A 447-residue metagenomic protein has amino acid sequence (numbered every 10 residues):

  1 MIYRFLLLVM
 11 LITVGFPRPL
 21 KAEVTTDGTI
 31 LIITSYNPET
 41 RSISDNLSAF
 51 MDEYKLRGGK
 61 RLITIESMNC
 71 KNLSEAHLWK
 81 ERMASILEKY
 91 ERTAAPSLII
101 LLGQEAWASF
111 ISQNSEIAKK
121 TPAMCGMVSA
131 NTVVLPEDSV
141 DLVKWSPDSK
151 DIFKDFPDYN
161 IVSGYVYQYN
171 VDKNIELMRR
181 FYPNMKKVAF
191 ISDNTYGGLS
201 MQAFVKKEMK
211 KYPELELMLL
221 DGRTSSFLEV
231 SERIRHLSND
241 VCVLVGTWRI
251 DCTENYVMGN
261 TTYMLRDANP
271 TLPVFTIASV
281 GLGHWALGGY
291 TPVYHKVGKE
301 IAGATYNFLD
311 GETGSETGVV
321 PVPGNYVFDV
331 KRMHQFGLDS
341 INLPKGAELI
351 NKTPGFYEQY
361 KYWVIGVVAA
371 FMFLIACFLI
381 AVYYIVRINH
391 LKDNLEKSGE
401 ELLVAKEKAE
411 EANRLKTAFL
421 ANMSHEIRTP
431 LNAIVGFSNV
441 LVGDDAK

Functional and structural regions predicted by a protein language model:
I32-I33, Y90-G103, P122-G126, K187-S192 (+3 more regions): Periplasmic-binding protein-like
E75-S97, S112-S115, S231-N239: Short, well-structured alpha-helical segments in soluble
N131-E137, D141-D155, S163-M185, V293-D310: Hydrophobic alpha-helical segments within soluble ligand-binding/sensing domains
F153-E208, G318-K331: An alpha-beta-alpha
L217-E312: Membrane-proximal low-complexity regions enriched in glycine and acidic/polar residues
F308-A369: Hinge/cleft segment of the Venus flytrap/periplasmic-binding protein
N351-L395: Alpha-helical transmembrane signal-anchor helices
E396-G443: Primarily the dimerization/phosphotransfer
